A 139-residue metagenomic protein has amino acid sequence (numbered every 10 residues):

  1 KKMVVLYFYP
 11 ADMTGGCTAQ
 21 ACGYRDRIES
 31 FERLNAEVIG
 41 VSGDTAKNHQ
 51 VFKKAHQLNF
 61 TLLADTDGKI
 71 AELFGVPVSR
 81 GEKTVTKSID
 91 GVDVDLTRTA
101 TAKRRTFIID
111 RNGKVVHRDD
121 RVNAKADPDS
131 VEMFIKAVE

Functional and structural regions predicted by a protein language model:
K1-E139: Chalcogenol-based redox active-site neighborhoods
